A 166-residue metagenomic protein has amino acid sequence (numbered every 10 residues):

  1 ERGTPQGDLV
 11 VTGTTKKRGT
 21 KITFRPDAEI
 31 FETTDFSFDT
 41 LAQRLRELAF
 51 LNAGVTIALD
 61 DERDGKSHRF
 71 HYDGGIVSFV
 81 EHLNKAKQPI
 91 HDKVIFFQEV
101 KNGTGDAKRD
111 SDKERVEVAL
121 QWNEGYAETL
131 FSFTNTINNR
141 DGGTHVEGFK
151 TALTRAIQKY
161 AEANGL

Functional and structural regions predicted by a protein language model:
E1-H82: GHKL-type ATPase core
L59-L166: GHKL/Bergerat-fold ATPase module in large chromosome/replication-associated machines
